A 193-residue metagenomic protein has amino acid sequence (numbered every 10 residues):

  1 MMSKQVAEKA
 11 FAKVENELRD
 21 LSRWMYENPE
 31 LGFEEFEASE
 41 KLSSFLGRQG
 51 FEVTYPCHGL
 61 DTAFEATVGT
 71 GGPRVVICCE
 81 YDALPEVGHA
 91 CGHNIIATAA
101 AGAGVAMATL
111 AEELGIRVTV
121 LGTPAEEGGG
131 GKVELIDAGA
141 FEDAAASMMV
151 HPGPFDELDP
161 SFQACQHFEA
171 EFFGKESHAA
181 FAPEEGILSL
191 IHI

Functional and structural regions predicted by a protein language model:
S3-I116: Acidic/His- and Gly-rich active-site-bordering loop/insert found across diverse amide/peptide-bond hydrolases
T62-E65, D82-A90, N94-I95, L114-L190: Histidine/acidic-residue-rich, glycine-tolerant segments that coordinate divalent metal ions
